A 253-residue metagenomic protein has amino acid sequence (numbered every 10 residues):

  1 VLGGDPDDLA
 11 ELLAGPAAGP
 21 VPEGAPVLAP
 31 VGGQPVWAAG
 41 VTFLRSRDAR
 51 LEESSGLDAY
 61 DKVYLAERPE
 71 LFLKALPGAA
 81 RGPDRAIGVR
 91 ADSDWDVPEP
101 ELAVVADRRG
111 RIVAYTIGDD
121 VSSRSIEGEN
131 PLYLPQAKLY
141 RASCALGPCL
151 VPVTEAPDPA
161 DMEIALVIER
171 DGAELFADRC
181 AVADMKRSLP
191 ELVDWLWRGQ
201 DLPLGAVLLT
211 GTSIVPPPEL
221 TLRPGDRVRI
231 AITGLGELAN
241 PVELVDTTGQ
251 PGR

Functional and structural regions predicted by a protein language model:
V1, D5-D8, L12, W195 (+2 more regions): Hydrophobic/basic alpha-helical segments enriched in Actinobacteria
P6-G172: Active-site microenvironments in enzyme catalytic cores
R124-R253: Catalytic-pocket segment enriched in acidic/His residues
